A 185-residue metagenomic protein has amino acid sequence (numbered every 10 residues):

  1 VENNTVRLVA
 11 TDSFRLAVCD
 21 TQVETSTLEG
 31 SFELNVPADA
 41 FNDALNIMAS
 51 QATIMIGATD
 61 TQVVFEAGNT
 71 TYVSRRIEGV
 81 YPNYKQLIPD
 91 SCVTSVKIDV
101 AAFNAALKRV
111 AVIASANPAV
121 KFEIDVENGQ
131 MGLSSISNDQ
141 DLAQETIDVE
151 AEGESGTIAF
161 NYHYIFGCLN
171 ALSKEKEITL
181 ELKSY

Functional and structural regions predicted by a protein language model:
V1-D20, S26-I77, C92-Y185: DNA polymerase processivity clamps
V80: Glycine-rich, pocket-lining loop/helix-strand segments that form or immediately flank
L87-S91: Short hinge/gating elements
